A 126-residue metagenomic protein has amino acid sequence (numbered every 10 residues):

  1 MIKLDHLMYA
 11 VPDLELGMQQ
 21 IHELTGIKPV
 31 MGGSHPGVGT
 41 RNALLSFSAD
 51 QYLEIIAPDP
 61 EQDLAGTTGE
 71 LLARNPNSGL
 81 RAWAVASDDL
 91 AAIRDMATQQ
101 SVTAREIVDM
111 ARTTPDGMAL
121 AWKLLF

Functional and structural regions predicted by a protein language model:
M1-L44: An N-terminus-focused feature that recognizes amino-terminal "leader" regions
K3-D13, R41-S48, T67-A97: Vicinal oxygen chelate
Q19, I55, A65, I93-D95: Short acidic, gly/pro-rich beta-turn/loop elements at beta-sheet edges and active-site/ligand-binding grooves
I27-L71, M118-F126: Conserved short beta-strand elements that form part of the metal-binding/catalytic scaffold of enzyme active sites
L44, L53, A91-F126: Vicinal oxygen chelate
